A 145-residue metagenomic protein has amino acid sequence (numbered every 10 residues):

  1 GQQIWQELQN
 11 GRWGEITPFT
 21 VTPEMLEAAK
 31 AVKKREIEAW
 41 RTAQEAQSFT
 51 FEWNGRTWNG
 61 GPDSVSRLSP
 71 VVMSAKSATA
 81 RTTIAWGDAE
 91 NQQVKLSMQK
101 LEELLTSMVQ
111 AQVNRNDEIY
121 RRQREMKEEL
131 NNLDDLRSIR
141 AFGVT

Functional and structural regions predicted by a protein language model:
G1-T145: A preference for well-ordered globular domain cores that mediate specific macromolecular interactions or catalysis
